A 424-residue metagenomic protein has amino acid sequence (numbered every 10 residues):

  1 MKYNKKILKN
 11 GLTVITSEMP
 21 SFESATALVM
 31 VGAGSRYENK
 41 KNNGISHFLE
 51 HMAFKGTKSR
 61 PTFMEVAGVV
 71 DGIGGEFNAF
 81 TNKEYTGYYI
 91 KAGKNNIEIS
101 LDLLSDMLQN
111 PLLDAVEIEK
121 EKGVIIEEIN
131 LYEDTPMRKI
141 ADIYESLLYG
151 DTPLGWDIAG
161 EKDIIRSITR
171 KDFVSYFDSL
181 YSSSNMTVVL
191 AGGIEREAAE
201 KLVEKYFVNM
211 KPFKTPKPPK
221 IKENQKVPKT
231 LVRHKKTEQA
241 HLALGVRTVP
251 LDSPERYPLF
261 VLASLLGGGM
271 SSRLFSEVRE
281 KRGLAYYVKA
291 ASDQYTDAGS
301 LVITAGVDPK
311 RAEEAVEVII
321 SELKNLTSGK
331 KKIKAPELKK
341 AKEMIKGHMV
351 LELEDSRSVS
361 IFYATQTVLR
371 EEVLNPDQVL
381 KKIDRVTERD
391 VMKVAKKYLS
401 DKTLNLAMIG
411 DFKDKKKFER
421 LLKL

Functional and structural regions predicted by a protein language model:
K2, I7, E18, E65-T215 (+6 more regions): Charge-rich, well-structured scaffold segments of protease-associated domains
I15, S21-E23: N-terminal glycine-rich anion-binding loops that anchor highly charged ligand groups
E18-M19, A53: Short clusters of small/polar residues that mark proteolytic maturation junctions
T26-K91, G268-L284, Y295: M16/MPP (pitrilysin/insulinase) zinc-metallopeptidase core fold and M16-derived inactive scaffolds
A27-V31, L104, A240-L242: A short acidic-to-branched-hydrophobic micro-motif
V227-E238, G245, P254: Phosphate/diphosphate-binding glycine-rich loops and adjacent basic-rich segments that engage nucleotide
L251-D252, R256-M270, L274: A conserved active-site cap/scaffold subdomain adjacent to cofactor or substrate pockets
